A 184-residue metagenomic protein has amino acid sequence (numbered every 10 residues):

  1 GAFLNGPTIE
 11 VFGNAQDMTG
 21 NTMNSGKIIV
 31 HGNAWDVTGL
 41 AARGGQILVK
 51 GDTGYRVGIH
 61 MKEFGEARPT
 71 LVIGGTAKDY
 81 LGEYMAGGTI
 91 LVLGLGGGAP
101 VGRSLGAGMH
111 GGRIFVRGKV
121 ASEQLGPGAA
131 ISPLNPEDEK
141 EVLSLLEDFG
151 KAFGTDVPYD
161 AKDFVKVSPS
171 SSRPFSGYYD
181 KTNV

Functional and structural regions predicted by a protein language model:
G1-V184: Long, distal/terminal scaffolding or interaction modules with repetitive or compositionally biased sequence
